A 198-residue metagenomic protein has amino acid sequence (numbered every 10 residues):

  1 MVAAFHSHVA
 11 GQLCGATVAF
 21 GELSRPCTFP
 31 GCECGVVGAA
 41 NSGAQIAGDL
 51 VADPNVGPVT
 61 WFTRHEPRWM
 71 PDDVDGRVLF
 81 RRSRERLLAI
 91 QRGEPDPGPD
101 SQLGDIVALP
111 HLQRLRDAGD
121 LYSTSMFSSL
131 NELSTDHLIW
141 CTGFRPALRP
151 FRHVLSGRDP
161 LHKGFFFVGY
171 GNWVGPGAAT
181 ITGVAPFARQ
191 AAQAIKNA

Functional and structural regions predicted by a protein language model:
M1-A198: Flavin (primarily FAD) cofactor-binding/catalytic cores of flavoenzymes
